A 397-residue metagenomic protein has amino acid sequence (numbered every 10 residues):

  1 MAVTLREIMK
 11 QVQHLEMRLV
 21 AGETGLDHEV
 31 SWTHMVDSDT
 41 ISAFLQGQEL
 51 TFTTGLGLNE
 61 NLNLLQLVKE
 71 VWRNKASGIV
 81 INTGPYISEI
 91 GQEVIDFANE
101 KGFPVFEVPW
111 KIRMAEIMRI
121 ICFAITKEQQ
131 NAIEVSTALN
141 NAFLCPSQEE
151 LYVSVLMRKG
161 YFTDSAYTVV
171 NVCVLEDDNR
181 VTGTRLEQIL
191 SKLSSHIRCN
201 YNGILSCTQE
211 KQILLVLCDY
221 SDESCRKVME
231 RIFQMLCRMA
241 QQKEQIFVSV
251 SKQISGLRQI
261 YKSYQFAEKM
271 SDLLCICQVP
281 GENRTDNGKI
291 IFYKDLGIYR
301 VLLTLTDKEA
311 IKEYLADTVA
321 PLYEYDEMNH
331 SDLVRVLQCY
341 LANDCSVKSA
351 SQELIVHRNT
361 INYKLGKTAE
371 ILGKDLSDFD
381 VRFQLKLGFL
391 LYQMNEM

Functional and structural regions predicted by a protein language model:
M1-R73: Gly/Thr-rich phosphate-binding loop signature of adenosyl cofactor/nucleotide-binding cores
K69, I95-D96: Alpha-helical segments flanking ligand/cofactor-binding loops in enzyme cores
S77-P85, F103-W110: Short hydrophobic alpha-helical runs that function as membrane-insertion/retention elements
E89-V94: Short, glycine/polar-rich helix-capping loops at beta-to-alpha or helix-loop-helix junctions that flank or form
F97-F143: Long, charge-dense
L144-M397: Cytosolic nucleotide-utilizing catalytic cores of signal-transduction proteins
